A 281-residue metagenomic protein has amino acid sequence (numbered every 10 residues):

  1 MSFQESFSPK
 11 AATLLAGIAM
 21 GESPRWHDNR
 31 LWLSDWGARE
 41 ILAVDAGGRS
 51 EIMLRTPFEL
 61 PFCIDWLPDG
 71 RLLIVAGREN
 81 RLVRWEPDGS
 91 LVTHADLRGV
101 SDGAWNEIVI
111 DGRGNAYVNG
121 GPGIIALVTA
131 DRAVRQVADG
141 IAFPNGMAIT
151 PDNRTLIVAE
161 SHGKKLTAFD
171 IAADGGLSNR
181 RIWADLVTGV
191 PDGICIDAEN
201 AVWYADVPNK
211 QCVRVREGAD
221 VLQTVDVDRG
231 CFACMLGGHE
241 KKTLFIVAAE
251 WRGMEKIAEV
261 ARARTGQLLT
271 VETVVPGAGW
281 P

Functional and structural regions predicted by a protein language model:
M1-G17, A46-G48, R180, V271-V274: A short helix->beta-strand "capping" segment at the edge of beta-propeller domains
M1-P9, N29, G37-A38, V44 (+2 more regions): Blade/loop signatures of beta-propeller domains
K10-L15, R49-R55, L91-R98, A133-D139 (+2 more regions): A short beta-strand motif characteristic of beta-propeller blades
L14-R30, T56-A76, R98-I124, V137-T155 (+2 more regions): Beta-rich, blade/repeat-based domains predominating in secreted/periplasmic proteins but also intracellular
W36, G77-R78, G121-P122, S161 (+4 more regions): Short loop/turn segments immediately following the C-termini of beta-strands
K164-K165, F169, G176-R180, A184-D220: Loop/turn-rich, solvent-exposed surfaces of beta-rich toroidal or solenoidal domains
F169-G176, T273-A278: Short loop/turn segments immediately following beta-strands, especially the blade-tip and inter-blade linker loops
M235-P281: Blade-level signature of beta-propeller repeat domains, shared across WD40, Kelch, NHL, RCC1 and BNR/Asp-box propellers
